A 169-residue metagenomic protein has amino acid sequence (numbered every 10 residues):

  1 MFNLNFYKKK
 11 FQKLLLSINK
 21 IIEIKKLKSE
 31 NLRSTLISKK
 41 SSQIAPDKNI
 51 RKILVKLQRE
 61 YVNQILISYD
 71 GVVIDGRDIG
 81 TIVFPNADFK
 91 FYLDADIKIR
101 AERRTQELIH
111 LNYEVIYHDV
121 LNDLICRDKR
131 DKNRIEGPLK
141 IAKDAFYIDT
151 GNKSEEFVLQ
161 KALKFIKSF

Functional and structural regions predicted by a protein language model:
F2-D70, K98, E102, H110 (+3 more regions): ATP-dependent small-molecule kinase phosphotransfer cores that center on conserved nucleotide phosphate-binding segments
L32-L36, I82-F84, P138-A142: Short, flexible turn/loop "capping" segments at secondary-structure junctions
L57-F89: Phosphate/Mg2+-binding loops and adjacent switch elements in nucleotide/diphosphate-handling enzyme cores
D78-G80, A95-R100, N152-E155: Conserved nucleotide-binding/hydrolysis micro-motifs of P-loop NTPases
D88-F89, I141-E155: Phosphate-binding beta-loop-alpha motif at adenosine-nucleotide cofactor sites
E107-I109, F165: Short, solvent-exposed amphipathic alpha-helical segments in soluble enzyme and RNA/protein-processing domains
V115-D119, K140: Alpha-helix N-cap and coil->helix boundary residues
K161-F169: C-terminal alpha-helix
